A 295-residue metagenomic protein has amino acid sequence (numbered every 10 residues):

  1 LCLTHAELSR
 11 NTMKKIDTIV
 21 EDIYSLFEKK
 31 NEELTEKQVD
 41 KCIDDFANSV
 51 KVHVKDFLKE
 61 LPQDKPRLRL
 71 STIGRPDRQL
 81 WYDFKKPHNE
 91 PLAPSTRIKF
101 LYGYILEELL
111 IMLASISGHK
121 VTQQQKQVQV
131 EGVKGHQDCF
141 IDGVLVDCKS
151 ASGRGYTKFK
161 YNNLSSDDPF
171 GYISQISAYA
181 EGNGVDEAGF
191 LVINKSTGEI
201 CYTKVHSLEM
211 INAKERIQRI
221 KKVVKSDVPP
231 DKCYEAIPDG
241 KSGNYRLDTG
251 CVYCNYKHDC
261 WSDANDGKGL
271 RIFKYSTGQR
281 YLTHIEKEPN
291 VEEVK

Functional and structural regions predicted by a protein language model:
L1-N11, Y179, G240, V294-K295: Intrinsic structural disorder
C2-L145, S152-N163, K274: Metal-dependent nuclease catalytic cores that hydrolyze phosphodiester bonds in DNA/RNA, characterized by
L34, Q38, G182-K295: Metal-dependent nuclease catalytic regions and adjoining charged, substrate-binding loops involved in nucleic-acid end
G74, K86, S150, H258-C260 (+1 more regions): A broadly conserved detector of short glycine/acidic/proline-rich loop/turn motifs that flank catalytic sites and bind
P76, Y179, C254: A residue-level signal for conserved active-site and pocket-lining positions in enzyme catalytic cores
E108, S174-S177, D248-T249: Non-catalytic, well-ordered alpha-helical scaffold segments
H119-D227: Mg2+/Mn2+-dependent nuclease catalytic core
